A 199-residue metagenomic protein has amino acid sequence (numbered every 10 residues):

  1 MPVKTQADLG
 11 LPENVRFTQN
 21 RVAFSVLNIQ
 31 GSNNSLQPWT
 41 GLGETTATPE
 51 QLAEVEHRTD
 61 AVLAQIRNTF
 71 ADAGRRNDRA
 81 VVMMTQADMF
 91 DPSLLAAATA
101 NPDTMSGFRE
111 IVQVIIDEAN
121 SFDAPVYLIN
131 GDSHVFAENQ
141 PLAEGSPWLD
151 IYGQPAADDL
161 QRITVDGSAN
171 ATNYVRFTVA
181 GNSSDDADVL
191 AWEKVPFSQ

Functional and structural regions predicted by a protein language model:
M1-R58, Q65, E144-S184: Extended active-site neighborhood of metal-dependent phosphoesterases/phosphodiesterases
S25, G41-L142: His/acidic metal-ligating clusters that form di-metal
S184-L190: Beta-strand initiation motifs
W192-Q199: Short, solvent-exposed aromatic-acidic interface loops
